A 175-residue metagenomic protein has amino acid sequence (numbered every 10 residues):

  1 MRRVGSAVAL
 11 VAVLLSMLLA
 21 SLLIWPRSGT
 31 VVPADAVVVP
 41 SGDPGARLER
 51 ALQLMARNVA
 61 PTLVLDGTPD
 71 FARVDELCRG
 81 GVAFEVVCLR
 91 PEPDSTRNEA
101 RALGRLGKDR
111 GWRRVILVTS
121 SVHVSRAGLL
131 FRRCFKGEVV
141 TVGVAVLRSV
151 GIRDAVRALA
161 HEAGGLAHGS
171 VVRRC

Functional and structural regions predicted by a protein language model:
M1-R2: N-terminal Lys/Arg-rich, disordered targeting/topogenic segments
G5-S21: Hydrophobic membrane-insertion alpha-helices, especially the h-region of bacterial N-terminal signal peptides
L19-I24, G169-R173: Structural signal for membrane-spanning alpha-helices in multi-pass inner-membrane proteins, emphasizing helix cores
L23-A160: A structural signal for short, hydrophobic/glycine-enriched beta-strand patches
G151-C175: A transmembrane-helix-recognition feature enriched in membrane-embedded lipid enzymes and envelope glyco-/phospholipid
